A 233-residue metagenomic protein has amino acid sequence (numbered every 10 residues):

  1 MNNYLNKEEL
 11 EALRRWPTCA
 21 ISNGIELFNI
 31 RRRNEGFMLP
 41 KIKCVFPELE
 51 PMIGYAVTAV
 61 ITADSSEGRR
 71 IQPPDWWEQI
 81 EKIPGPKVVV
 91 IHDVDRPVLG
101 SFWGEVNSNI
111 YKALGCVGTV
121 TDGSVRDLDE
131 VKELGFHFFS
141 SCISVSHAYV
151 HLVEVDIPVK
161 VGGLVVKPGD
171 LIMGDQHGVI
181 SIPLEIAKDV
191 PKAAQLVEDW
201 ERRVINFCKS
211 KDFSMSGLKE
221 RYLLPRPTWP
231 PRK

Functional and structural regions predicted by a protein language model:
M1-R70, P74-K82, V88, W200-F213 (+1 more regions): Intrinsically disordered, low-complexity regions enriched in acidic/Ser/Thr/Pro/Gln residues
I25, Y111, D170-I172: Buried hydrophobic positions in well-ordered alpha/beta secondary-structure cores of metabolic enzymes
E35-F37, I61, V90-H92, T119-G123 (+2 more regions): General beta-strand structural signal in soluble alpha/beta enzymes
I80-T121: Extracellular/luminal Protease-associated
T121-D122, L128-G174: A contiguous pocket-lining binding segment that forms or flanks enzyme active sites
L171-K209: A hydrophobic, small-residue-rich beta->alpha segment in the mid-to-C-terminal subdomain of diverse proteins
K211-K233: Acidic/histidine-enriched, glycine/proline-rich intrinsically disordered or flexible terminal extensions
